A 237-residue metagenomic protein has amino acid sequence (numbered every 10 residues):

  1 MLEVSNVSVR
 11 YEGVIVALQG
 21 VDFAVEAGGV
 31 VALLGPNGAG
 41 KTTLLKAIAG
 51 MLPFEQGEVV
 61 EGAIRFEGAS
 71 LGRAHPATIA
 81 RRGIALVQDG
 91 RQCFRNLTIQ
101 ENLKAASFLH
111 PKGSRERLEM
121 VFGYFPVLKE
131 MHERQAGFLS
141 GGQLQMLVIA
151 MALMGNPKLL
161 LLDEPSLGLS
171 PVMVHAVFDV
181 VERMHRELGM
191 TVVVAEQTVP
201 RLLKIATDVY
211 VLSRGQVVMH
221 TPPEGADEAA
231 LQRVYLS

Functional and structural regions predicted by a protein language model:
L34-P36: The feature captures the beta-strand-to-loop junction immediately N-terminal to the Walker
A49: Helix-to-loop junction immediately C-terminal to a conserved catalytic motif
L52, A63-A80, P223: ABC ATPase NBD Q-loop/coupling interface
V59-A69, S114-E116, M219-T221: Conserved ABC transporter NBD signature motif
L97, L139, A152-L153: ABC ATPase signature
M154-K158: A short, proline-enriched helix->beta-strand linker immediately N-terminal to the Walker B motif in ABC-type P-loop
H175-L188: Helical segment within the ABC ATPase nucleotide-binding domain
